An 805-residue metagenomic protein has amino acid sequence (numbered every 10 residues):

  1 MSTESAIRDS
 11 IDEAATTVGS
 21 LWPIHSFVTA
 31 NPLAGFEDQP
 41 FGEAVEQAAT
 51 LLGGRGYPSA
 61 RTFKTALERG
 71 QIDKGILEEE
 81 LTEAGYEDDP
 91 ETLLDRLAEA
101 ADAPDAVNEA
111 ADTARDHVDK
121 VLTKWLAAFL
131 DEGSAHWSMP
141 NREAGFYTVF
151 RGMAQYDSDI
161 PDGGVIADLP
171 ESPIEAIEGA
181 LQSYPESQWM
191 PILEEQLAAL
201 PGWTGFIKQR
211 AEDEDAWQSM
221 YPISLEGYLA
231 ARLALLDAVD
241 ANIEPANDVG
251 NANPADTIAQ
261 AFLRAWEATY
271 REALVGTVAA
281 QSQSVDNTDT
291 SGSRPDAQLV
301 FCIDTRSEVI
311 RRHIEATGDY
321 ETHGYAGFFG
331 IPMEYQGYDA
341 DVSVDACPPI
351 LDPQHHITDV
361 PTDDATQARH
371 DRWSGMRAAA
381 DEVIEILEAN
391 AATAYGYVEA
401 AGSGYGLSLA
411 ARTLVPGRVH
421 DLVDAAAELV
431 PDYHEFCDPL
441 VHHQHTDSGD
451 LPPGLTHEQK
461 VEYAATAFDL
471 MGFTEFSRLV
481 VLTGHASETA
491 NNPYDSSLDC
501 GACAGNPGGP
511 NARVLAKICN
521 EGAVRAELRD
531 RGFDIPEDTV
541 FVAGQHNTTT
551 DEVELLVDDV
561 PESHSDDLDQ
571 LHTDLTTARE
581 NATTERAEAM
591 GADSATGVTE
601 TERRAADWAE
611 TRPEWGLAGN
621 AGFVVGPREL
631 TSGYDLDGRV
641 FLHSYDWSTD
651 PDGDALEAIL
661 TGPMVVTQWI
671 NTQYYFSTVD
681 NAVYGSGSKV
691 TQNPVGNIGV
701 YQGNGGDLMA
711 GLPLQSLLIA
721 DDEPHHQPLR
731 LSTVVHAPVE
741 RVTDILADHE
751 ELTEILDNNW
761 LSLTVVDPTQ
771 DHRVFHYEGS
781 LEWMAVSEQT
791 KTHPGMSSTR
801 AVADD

Functional and structural regions predicted by a protein language model:
S2-S158, E175, G179-Q182, S293 (+1 more regions): Long, compositionally biased intrinsically disordered regions
F36, Q47-L451: N-terminal extension/subdomain marker
Y270, G292, T305-I310, Y320 (+4 more regions): Short, glycine/acidic-rich beta->alpha junctions
Y270, N511-V514, G619: Catalytic-loop motifs flanking and including active-site residues across diverse enzymes
A280-T290, A316, T466-M471, R478 (+2 more regions): Generic recognition of flexible, low-complexity loop/linker segments
I303, I331, T483-G484, V624-G626: Generic beta-strand/beta-sheet core signal
Y320-Q367, P439-L479, G484-D569, D635-L636 (+1 more regions): Catalytic or ion-translocation cores adjacent to nucleophile or general acid/base/metal-coordination motifs in diverse
V360-L387, E527-D558, G662-S716: Conserved catalytic alpha/beta cores of large enzymes that bind or transform nucleotide phosphates and polynucleotides
